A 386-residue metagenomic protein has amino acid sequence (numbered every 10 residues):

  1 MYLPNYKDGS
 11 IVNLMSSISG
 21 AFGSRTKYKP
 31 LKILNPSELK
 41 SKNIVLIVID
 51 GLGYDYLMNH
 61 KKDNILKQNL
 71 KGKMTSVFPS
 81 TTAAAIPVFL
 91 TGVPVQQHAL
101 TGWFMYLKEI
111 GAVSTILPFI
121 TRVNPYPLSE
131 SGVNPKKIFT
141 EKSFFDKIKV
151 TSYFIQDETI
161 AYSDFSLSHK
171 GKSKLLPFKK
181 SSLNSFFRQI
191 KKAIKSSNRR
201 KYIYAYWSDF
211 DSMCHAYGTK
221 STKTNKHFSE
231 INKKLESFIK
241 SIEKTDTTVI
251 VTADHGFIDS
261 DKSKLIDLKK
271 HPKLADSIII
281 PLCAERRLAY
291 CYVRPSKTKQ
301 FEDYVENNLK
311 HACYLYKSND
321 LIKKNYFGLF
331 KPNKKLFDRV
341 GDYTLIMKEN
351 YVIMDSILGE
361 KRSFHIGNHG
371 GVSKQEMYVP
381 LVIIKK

Functional and structural regions predicted by a protein language model:
M1-K386: Feature captures the catalytic ectodomains and active-site-proximal regions of enzymes that hydrolyze or transfer
